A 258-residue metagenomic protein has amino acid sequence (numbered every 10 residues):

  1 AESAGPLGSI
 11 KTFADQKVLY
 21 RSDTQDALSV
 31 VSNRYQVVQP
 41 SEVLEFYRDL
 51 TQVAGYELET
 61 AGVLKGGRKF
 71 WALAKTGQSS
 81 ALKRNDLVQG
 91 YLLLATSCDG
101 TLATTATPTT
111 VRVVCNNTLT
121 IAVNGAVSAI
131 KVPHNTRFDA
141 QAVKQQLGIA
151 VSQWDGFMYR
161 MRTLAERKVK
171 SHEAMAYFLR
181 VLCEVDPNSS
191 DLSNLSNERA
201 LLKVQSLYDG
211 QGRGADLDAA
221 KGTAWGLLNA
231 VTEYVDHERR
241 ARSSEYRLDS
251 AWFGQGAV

Functional and structural regions predicted by a protein language model:
A1-A4, Q78-V258: Intrinsically disordered, low-complexity regions enriched in serine/threonine
A1-E45: Feature for intrinsically disordered/low-complexity regulatory segments and propeptides
A14, G67-R68, V88-Q89: Short, well-ordered loop/turn elements at secondary-structure boundaries
L19, A72-A74, L94: Generic structural hydrophobic/aromatic packing signal, biased to beta-strands
N33-V37, F46-R48, G62, Q78-A81: Charge-dense, intrinsically disordered terminal/linker segments
V43, G62-L64, T105-T107: Extended alpha-helical scaffold and adjacent linker segments that couple domains and build interaction/assembly
V43-G55: Hydrophobic, Leu/Ile/Phe/Ala-enriched alpha-helical segments that form helix-helix packing faces
Q52-K83, C183-E184, V235: Ser/Thr-rich, low-complexity intrinsically disordered terminal regions
